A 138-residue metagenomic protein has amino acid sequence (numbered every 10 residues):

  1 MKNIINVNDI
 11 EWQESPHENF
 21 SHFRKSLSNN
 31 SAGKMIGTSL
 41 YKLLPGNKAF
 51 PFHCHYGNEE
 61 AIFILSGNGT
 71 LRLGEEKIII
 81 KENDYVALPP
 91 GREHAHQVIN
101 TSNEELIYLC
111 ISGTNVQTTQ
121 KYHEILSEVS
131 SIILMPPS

Functional and structural regions predicted by a protein language model:
M1-M35, K121-S138: A short, N-terminal "cap"/entry segment at the start of jelly-roll beta-barrel domains of the cupin/DSBH fold
R24, S39-H55, E93: Conserved short histidine dyad/triad with adjacent acidic residue
L40-L44, C54-R72, I111-G113: Short, conserved beta-strand element in jelly-roll/cupin
A49, E59, S66-N68, E75 (+2 more regions): A generic structural motif
P51, L71-R72, L88, A95-T101: Short beta-strand His + acidic residue motifs that chelate non-heme Fe in jelly-roll/DSBH and cupin folds
E75-P90: Short acidic-glycine-tyrosine-enriched beta hairpin
G91-T119: Ligand-binding loop in jelly-roll beta-barrel domains
